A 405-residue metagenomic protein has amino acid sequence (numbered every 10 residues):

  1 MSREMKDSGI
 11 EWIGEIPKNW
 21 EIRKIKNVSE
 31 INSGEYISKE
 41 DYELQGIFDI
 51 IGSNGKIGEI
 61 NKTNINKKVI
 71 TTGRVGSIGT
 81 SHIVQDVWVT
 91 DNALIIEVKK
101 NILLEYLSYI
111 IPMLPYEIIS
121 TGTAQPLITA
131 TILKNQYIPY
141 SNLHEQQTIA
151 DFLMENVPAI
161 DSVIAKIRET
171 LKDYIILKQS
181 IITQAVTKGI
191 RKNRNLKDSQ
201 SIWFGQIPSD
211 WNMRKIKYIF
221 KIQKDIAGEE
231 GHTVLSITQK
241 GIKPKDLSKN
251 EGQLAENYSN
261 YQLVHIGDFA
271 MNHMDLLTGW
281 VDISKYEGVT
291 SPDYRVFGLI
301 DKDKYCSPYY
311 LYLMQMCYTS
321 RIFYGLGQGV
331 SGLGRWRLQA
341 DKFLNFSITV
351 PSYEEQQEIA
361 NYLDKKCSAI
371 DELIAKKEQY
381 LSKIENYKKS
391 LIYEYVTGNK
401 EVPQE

Functional and structural regions predicted by a protein language model:
M1-I13, N19, S141-N195, T349-E405: Amphipathic alpha-helical coiled-coil/heptad-repeat segments
R3-Y36, E40-G52, L143, Q147 (+5 more regions): Non-catalytic DNA-recognition/assembly elements of restriction-modification systems
M5, E21-K62, N66-H82, K217-N257 (+2 more regions): DNA target-recognition patches
S8-E11, D91-L94, T131-N135, P158 (+6 more regions): Positions in alpha-helical segments
G14-I22, L94-L103, T131-M154, A185 (+4 more regions): Proline-centric
K39-G46, T121-Q125, N195-S199, E229-I237 (+2 more regions): Short coil/turn segments at secondary-structure boundaries
G52-E117, T121-K134, I266-S320, Y324-R335 (+1 more regions): A short beta-sheet element
